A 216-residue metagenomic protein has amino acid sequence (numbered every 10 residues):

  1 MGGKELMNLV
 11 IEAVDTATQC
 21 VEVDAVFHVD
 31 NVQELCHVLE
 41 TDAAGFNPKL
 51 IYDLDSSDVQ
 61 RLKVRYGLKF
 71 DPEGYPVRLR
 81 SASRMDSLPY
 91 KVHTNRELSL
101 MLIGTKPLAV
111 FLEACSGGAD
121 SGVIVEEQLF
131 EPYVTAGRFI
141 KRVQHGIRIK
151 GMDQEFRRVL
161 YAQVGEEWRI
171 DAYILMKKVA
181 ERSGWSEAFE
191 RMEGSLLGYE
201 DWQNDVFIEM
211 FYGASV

Functional and structural regions predicted by a protein language model:
G2-A25: Short, extreme N-terminal segment that most often corresponds to the first beta-strand
N8-L9, A13, F189-G213: Hydrophobic/aromatic-rich, well-ordered segments within soluble, folded domains that form packed cores
Q19-F46: Short, flexible N-terminal segments of the mature chain
A25, V159, Q163, E190-G198: Short, charged/polar micro-motifs that form catalytic or ligand-binding hotspots
V32, V59, E127, E190: Generic structural marker for isolated residues within well-ordered, non-membrane alpha-helices of soluble domains
V38-R84: Acidic, low-complexity intrinsically disordered segments
A44, S186-E187: Eukaryotic low-complexity, mixed-charge intrinsically disordered interaction/regulatory segments enriched in acidic
M85-E181, D201-Q203, E209-M210: A conserved ligand/cofactor-binding region detector
